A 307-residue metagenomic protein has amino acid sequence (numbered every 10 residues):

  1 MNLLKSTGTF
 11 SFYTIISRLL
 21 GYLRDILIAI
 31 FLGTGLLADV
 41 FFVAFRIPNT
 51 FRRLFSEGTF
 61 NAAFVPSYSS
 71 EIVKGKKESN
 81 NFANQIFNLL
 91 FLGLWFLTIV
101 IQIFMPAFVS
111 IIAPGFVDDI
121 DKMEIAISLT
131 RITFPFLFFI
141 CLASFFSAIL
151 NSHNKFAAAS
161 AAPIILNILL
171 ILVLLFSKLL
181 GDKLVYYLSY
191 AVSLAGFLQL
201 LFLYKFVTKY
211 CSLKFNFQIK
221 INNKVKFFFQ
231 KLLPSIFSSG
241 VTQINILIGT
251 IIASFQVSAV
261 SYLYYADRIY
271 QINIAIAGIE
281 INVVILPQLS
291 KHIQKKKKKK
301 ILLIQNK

Functional and structural regions predicted by a protein language model:
M1-K307: Membrane-embedded alpha-helical bundles of multi-pass transporters/translocases, especially carrier/permease families
